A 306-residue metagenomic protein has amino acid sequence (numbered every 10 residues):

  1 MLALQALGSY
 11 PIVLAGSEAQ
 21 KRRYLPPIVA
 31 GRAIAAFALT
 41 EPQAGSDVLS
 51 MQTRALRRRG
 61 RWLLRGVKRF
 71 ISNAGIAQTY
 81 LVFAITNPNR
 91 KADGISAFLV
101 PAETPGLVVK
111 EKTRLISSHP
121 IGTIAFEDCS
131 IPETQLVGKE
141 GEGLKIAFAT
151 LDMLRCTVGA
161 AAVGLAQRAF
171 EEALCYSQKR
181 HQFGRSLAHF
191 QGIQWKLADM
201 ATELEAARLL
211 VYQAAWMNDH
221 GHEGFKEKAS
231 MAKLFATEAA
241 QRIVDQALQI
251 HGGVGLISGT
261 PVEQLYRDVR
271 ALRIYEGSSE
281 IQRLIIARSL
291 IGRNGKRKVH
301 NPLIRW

Functional and structural regions predicted by a protein language model:
L2, A15-Q20, P27-R32, G45-V48 (+4 more regions): Alpha-helical interface subdomain recognition
A6-L14: Helix-loop "lid/cap" segments that line or gate small-molecule binding pockets
I28, Q43-S46, F70-N73, N87-N89 (+1 more regions): Short Gly/Pro-enriched turn/cap motifs at secondary-structure boundaries
G31-L39: A short, Trp-centered hydrophobic/proline-enriched beta-strand micro-motif
A36, Q52-R54, T79-F83, A97-L99 (+1 more regions): Conserved hydrophobic/aromatic beta-strand scaffold that supports enzyme active sites
S50, E103-P132: Flexible, small-/acidic-enriched active-site or ligand-binding loops
R65-V108: A short core secondary-structure module
D128-I146: Long, acidic (Asp/Glu-rich), low-complexity accessory segments flanking structured domains
